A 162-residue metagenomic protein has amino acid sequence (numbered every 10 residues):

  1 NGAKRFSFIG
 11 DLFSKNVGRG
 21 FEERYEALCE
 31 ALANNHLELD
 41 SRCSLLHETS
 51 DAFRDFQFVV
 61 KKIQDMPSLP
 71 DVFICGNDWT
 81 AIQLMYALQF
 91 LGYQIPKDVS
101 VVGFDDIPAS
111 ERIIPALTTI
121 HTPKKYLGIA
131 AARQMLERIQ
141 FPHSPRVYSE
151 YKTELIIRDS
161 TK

Functional and structural regions predicted by a protein language model:
N1-K162: Bacterial carbohydrate/catabolite-sensing allosteric modules
